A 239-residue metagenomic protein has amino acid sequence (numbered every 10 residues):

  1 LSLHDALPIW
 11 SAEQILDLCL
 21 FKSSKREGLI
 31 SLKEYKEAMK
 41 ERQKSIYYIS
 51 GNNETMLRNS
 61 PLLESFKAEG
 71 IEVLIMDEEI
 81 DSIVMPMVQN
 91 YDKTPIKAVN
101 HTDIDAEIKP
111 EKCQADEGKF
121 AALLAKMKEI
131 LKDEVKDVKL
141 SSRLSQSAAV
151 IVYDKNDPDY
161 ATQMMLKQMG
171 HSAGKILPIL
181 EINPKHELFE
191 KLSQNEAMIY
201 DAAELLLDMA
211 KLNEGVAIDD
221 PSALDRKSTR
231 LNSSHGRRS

Functional and structural regions predicted by a protein language model:
L1-R230: Conserved GHKL (Bergerat-fold) ATPase module
L231-S239: Short "domain-exit" segments at the C-terminal end of structured domains
